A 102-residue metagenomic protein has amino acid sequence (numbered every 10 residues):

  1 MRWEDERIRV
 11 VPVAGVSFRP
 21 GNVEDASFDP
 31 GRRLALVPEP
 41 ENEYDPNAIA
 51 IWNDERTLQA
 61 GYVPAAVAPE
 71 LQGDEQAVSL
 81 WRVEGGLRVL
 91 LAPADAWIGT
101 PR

Functional and structural regions predicted by a protein language model:
M1-R102: Conserved active-site motif detector
